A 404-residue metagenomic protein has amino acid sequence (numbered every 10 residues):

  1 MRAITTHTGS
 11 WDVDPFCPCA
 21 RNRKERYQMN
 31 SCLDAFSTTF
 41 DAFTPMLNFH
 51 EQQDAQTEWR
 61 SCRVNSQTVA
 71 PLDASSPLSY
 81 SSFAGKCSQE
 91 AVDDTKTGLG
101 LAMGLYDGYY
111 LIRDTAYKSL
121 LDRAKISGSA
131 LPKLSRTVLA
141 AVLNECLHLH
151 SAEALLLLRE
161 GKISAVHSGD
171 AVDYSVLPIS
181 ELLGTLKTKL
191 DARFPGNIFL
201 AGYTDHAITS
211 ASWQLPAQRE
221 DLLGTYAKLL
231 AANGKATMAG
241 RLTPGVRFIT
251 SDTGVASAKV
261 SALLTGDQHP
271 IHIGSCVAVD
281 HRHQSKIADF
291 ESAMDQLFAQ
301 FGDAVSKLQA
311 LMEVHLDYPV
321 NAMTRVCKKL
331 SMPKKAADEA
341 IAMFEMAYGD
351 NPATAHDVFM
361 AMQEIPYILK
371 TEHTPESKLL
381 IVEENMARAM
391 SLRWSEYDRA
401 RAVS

Functional and structural regions predicted by a protein language model:
I4-T5: Extreme N-terminal basic, low-complexity initiation segments that serve as generic localization/processing leaders
G9-Q28: Short, Lys/Arg-enriched N-terminal segments with co-localized hydrophobic residues within the first ~10-30 amino acids
N22, R26-T185, F194: Feature for intrinsically disordered/low-complexity regulatory segments and propeptides
H167, Y174-S404: Intrinsic disorder/low-complexity polar-acidic segments
